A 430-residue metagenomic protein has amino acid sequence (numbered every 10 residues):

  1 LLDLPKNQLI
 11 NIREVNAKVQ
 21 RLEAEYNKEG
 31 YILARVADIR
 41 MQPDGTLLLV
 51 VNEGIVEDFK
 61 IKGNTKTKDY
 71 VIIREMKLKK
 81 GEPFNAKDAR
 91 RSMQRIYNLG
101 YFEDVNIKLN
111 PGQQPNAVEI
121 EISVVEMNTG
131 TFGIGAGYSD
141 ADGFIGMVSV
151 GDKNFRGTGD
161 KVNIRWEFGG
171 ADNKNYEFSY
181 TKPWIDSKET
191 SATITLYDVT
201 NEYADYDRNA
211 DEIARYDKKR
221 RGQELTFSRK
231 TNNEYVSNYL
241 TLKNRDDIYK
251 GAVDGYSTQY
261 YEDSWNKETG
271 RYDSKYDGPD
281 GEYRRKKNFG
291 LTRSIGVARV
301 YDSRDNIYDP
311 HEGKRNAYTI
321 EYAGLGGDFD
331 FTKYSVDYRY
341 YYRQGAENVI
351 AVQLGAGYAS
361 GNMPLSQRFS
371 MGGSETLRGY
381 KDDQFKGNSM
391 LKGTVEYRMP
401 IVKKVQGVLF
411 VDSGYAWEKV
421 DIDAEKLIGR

Functional and structural regions predicted by a protein language model:
L1, V50-E53, K62-I72, Y272-S274 (+1 more regions): Flexible hinge/switch segments at interdomain interfaces of large molecular machines
D3-E14, V56-I61, K77-P83, G135 (+4 more regions): Second-shell loop/turn segments in exported
E14-L33, D88-E103: Amphipathic, non-transmembrane alpha-helical segments in extracytoplasmic/periplasmic proteins
V15, I32, D38-P43, L109-N116: Short, glycine-/polar-rich solvent-exposed loops and beta-turns at beta-strand/coil boundaries
P43-N52, I120-I122: Short glycine/threonine-rich beta-strand-turn micro-motifs
K66, N85-N306, K314, S370-E375 (+1 more regions): Gram-negative/organellar outer-membrane beta-barrel architecture
I164-R165, S179, E312-R430: C-terminal transmembrane beta-barrel domains of outer membrane proteins
